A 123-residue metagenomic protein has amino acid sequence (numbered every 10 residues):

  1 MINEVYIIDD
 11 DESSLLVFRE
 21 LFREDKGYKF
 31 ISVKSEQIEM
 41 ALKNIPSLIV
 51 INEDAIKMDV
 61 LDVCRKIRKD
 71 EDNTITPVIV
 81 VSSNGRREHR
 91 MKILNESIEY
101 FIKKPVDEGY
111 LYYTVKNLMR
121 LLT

Functional and structural regions predicted by a protein language model:
E12-S35: Two-component/phosphorelay signaling modules centered on CheY-like receiver
I31-L48: Acidic, metal-coordinating helix/loop segments flanking the phosphotransfer/catalytic sites of two-component signaling
I45, D72-P77: His-Asp phosphorelay/catalytic-motif detector in bacterial-type signaling
I51-I67: Conserved phosphotransfer microenvironments
D62, G85-Y100: Alpha4 helix (beta4-alpha4-beta5 surface) of REC/receiver domains from two-component response regulators
V106-V115: C-terminal output helix
K116-T123: The C-terminal output helix
